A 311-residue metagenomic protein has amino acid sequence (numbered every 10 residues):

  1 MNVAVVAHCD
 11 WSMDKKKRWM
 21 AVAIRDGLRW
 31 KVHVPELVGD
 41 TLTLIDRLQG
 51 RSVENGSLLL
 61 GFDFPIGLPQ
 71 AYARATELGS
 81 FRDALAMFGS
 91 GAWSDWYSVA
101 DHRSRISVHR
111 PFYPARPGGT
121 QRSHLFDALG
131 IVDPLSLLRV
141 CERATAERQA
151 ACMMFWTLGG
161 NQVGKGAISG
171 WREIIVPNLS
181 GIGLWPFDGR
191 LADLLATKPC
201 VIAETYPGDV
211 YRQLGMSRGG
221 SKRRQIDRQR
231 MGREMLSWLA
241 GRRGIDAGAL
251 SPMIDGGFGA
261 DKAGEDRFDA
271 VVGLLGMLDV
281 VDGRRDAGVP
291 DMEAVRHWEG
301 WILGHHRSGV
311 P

Functional and structural regions predicted by a protein language model:
N2-A7, W11-P311: RNase H-like (RuvC/DEDD) metal-dependent nuclease/polynucleotide-processing core
